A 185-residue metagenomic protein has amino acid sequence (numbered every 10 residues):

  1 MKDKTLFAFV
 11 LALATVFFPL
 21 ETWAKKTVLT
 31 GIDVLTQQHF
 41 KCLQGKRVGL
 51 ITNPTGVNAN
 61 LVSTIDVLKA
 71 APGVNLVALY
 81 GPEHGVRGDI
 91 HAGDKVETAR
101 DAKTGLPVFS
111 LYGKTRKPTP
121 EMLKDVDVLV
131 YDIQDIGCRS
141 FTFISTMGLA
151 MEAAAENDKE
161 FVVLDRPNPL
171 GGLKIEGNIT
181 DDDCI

Functional and structural regions predicted by a protein language model:
A8-F18: Bacterial N-terminal signal peptides
T22-A24: Boundary at the C-terminal end of the N-terminal hydrophobic targeting segment
T27-V74: N-terminal phosphate-binding or glycine-rich loops at protein starts, especially the Walker A/P-loop of NTPases
G73-V74, A154-E160: A short helix->loop->beta-strand "cap" motif at the edges of active sites that frequently abuts
N75-H84: Short internal beta-strands
G88-A92, V162-C184: Glycine-rich, charge-decorated loop segments at or immediately adjacent to ligand/cofactor-binding or catalytic sites
V96-V126, C138: Glycine-rich oxoanion-binding loops at beta->alpha junctions
D135-M147: Glycine/threonine-rich flexible loop motifs
